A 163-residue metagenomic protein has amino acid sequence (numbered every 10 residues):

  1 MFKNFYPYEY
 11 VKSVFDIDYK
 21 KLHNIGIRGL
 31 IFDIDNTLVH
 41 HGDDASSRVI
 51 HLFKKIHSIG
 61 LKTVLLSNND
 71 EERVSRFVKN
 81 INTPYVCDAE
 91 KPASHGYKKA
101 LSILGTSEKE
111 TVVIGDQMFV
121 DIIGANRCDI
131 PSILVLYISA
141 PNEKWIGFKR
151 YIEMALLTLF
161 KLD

Functional and structural regions predicted by a protein language model:
F2-F32, G42-K62, L66-D163: Asp-based, Mg2+/Mn2+-dependent phosphohydrolase catalytic module
